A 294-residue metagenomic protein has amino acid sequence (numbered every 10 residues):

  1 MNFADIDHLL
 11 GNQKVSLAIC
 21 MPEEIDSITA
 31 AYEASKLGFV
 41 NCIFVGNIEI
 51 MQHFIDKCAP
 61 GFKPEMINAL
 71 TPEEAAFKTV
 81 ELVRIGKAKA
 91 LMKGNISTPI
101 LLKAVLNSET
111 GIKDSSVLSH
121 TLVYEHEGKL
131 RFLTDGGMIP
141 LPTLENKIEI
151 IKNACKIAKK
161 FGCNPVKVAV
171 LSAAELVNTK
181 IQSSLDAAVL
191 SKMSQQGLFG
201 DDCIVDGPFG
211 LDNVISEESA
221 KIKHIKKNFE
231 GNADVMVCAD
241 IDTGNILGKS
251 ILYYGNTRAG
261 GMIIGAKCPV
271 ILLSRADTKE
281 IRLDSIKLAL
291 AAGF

Functional and structural regions predicted by a protein language model:
M1-F229, D234-F294: Anion-binding alpha/beta catalytic cores of soluble intermediary-metabolism enzymes, centered on
